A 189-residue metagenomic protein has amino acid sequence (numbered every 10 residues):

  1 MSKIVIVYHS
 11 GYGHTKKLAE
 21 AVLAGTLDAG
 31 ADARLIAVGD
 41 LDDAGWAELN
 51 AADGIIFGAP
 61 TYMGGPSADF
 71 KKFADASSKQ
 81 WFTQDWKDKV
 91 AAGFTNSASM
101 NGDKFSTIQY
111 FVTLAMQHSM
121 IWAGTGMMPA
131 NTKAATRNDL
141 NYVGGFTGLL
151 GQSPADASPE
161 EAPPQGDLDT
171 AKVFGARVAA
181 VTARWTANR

Functional and structural regions predicted by a protein language model:
M1-W86, A157-R189: N-terminal beta1-alpha1-beta2 submodule of the flavodoxin-like/Rossmannoid cofactor-binding fold
G25, G54, A68, D103 (+3 more regions): Glycine-centered flexibility motif
T26-D28, F70, D75-S78, N101 (+5 more regions): Alpha-helix boundary/interfacial micro-motifs
G64-G65, D88, N96, L149-Q152: Generic structural "secondary-structure junction" signal
V90-N141: Short, glycine-/small-residue-rich phosphate/pyrophosphate-handling segment
F94-N96, A155-E160: Short, local alpha-helical segments
Q109, G145, Q165: Glycine-rich phosphate-binding loop at the start of an alpha helix
R137-P154: Short glycine/proline-rich, acidic loop/turn segments that cap or connect secondary-structure elements
